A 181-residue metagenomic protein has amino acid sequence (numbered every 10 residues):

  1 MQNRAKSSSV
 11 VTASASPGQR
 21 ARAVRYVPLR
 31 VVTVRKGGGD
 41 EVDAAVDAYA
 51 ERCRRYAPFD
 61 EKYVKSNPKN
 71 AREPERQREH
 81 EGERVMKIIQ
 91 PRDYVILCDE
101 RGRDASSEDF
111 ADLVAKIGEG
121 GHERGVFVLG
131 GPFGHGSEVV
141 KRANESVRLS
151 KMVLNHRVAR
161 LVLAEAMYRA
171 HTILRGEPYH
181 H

Functional and structural regions predicted by a protein language model:
M1-A23: N-terminal chloroplast transit peptides
S16-L97: RNA substrate-binding interface of SAM-dependent RNA methyltransferases
D40-E41, A105, V158: Residues that form or flank phosphate/diphosphate-binding pockets in enzymes that use nucleotide phosphates
A44-A48, D109-L113, V140-N144, L161-V162: Short, glycine/charged-enriched secondary-structure capping and boundary segments
K69-E123, F133-V140: Portal/gating segments that form or line small-molecule/metal binding sites
G130: Rossmann-fold NAD(P)-binding glycine/threonine-rich loop
F133, S137-H181: Structured adenosyl-cofactor binding patch, chiefly the S-adenosyl-L-methionine
